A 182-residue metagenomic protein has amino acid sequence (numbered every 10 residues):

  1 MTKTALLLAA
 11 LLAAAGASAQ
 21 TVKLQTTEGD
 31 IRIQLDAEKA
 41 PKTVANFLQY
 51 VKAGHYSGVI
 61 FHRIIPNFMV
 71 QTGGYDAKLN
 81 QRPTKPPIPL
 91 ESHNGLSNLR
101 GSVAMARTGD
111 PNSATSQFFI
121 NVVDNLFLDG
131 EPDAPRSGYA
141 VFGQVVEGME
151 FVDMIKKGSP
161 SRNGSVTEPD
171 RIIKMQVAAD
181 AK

Functional and structural regions predicted by a protein language model:
M1-A9: Sec-dependent signal peptide recognition, specifically the positively charged N-region followed immediately by
A5, G16-K182: Cyclophilin-like peptidyl-prolyl cis-trans isomerases
L11, A15: Expand to "…catalyze enediolate/carbanion chemistry for C-C bond making/breaking, isomerization, decarboxylation
